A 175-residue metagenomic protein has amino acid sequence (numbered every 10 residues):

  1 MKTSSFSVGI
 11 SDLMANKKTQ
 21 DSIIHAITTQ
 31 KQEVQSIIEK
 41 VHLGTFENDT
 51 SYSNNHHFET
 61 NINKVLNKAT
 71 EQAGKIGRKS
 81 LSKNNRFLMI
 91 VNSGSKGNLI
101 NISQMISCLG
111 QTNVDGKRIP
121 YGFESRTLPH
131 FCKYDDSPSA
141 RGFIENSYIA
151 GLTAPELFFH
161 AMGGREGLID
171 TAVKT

Functional and structural regions predicted by a protein language model:
M1-T175: Append "with occasional cross-activation on large, charged helical scaffolds in nucleic-acid assemblies
